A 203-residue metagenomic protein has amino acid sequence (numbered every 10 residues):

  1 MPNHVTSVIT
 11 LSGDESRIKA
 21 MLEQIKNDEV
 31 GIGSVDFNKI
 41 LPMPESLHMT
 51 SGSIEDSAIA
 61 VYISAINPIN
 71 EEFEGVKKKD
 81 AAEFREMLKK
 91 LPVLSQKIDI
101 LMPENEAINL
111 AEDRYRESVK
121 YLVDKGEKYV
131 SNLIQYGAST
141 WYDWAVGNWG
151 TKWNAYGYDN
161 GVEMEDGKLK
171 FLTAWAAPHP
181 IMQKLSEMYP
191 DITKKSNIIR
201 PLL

Functional and structural regions predicted by a protein language model:
M1-L203: Intrinsic low-complexity, intrinsically disordered or marginally ordered coil/linker segments
